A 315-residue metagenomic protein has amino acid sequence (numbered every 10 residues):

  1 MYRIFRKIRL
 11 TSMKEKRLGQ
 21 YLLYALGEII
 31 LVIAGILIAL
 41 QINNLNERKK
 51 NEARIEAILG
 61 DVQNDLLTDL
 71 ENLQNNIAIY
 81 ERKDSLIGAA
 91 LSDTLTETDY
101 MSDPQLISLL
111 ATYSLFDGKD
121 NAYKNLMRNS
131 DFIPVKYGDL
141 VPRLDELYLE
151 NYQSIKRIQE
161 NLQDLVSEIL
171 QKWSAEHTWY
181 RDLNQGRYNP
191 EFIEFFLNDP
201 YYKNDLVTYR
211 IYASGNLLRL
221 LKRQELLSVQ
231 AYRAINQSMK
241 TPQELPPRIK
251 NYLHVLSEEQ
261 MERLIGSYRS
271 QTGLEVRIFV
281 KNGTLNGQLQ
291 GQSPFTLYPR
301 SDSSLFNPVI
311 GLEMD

Functional and structural regions predicted by a protein language model:
M1-L23, L37, Q41-N251: Long, hydrophobic alpha-helical segments that serve as membrane-spanning/inserting helices
V32, I36, I278-V280: Hydrophobic aliphatic residue packing
Q243-D315: Peripheral terminal and inter-domain segments
